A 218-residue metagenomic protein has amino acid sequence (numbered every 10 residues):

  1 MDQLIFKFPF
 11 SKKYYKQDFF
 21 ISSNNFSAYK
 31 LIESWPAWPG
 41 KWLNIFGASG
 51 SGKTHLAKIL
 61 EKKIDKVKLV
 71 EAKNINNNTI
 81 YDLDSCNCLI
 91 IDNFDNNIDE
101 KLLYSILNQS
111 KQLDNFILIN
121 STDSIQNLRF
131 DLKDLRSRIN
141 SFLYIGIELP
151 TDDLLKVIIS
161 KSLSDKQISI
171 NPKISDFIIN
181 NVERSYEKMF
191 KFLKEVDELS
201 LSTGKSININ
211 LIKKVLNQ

Functional and structural regions predicted by a protein language model:
M1-S34, P39, L201-Q218: A short, basic N-terminal segment
G40-L56: Walker A/P-loop nucleotide-binding motif
D82-L103, L113-T122: Conserved P-loop NTPase "ATPase switch" module shared by AAA+ and STAND
I106-D134: Sensor-1/coupling segment of RecA-like P-loop NTPase cores
F142-L154: Conserved AAA+ ATPase "SRH/arginine-finger" region at the nucleotide-binding site
K156-S169: Conserved AAA+ ATPase "sensor/coupling" helix adjacent to the nucleotide-binding pocket
S169-V182: Short conserved motifs of the RecA-like P-loop NTPase core
V182-V196: The conserved phosphate-sensing helix
